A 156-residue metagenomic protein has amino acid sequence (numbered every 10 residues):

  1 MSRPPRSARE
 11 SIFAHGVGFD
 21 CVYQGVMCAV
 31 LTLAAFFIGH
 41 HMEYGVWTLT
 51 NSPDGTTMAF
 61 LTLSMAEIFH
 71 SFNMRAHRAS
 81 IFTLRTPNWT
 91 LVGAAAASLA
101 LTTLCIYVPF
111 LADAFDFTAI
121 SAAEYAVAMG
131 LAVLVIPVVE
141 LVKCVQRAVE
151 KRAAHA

Functional and structural regions predicted by a protein language model:
M1-A156: C-terminal transmembrane helices and immediately adjacent loops/tails of multi-pass membrane transport proteins
